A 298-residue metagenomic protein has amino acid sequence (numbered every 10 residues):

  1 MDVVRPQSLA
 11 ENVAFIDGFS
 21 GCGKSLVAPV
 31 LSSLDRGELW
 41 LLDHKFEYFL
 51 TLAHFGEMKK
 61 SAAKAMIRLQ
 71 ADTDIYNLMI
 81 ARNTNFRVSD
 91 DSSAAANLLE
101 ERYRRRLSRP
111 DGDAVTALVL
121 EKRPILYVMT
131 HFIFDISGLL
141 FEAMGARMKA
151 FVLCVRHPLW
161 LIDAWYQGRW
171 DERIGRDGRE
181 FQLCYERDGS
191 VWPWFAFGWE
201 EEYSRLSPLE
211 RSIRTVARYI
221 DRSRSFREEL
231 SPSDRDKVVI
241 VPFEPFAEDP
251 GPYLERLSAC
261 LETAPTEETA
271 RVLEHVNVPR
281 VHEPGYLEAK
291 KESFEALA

Functional and structural regions predicted by a protein language model:
M1-A14, V191-P242, F246-A298: PAPS-dependent sulfotransferases, especially Golgi type II membrane carbohydrate sulfotransferases
A14, E38, A150-L153, V239-V241: Hydrophobic/aromatic beta-strand patches that form the interior of the parallel beta-sheet core in alpha/beta enzyme
G18-F19: P-loop (Walker A) phosphate-binding loop of NTP-binding proteins
G23-R36, L139-A143, I162-Y166, I240-P265: PAPS/PAP-binding and catalytic site of the sulfotransferase fold
D43-V128, G189-V191, F195-E200: PAPS-dependent sulfation machinery
L50-H54, D163-Q167, I174-D177, P252-L254: Short aromatic-enriched loop/helix-cap "lid" or pocket-rim segments at secondary-structure transitions that line
M129-H131, A146-Q167: Conserved phosphate-donor/acceptor-positioning beta-strand/loop module used by diverse small-molecule
E172-A196: Long, charge-dense
